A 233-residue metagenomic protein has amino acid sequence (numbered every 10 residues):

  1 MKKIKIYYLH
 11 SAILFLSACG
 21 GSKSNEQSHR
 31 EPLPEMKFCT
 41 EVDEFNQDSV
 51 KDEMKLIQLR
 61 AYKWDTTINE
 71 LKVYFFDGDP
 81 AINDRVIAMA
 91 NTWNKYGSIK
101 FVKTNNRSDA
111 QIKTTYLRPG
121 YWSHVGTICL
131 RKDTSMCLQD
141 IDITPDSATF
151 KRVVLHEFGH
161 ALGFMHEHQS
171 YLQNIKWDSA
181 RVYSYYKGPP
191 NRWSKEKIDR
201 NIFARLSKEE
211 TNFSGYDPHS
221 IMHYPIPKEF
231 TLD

Functional and structural regions predicted by a protein language model:
M1-Q27: Bacterial Sec-dependent N-terminal signal peptides
K5, K176-A180, D233: Short alpha-helical "patches" and their helix-cap loops
I6-L9, I57, A161: Short amphipathic alpha-helical "recognition" segments used for binding
Y7-H10, M36, E53, T149 (+2 more regions): Generic hydrophobic-segment detector
Y8, H29-E31, Y116: Compositionally biased, intrinsically disordered/low-complexity regions enriched for serine, proline and threonine
G20-S98, Y121, S207-D217, F230-L232: Disordered inhibitory propeptide/activation segment of secreted metzincin zinc metalloprotease zymogens, centered on
F76-G215, I221, P227: Metzincin-family zinc-dependent endopeptidase catalytic domain
